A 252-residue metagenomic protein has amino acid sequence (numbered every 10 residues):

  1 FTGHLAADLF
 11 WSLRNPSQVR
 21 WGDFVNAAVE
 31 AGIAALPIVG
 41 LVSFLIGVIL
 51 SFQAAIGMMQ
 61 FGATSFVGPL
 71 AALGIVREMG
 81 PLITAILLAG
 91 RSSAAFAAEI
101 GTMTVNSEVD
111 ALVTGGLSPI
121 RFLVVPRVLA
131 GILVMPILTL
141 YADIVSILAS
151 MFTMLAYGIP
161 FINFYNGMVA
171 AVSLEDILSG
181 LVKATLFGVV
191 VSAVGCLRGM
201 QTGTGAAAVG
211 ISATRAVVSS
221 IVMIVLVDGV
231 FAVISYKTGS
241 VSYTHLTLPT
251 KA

Functional and structural regions predicted by a protein language model:
F1-T84: Core alpha-helical transmembrane segments of integral membrane proteins
A27-E30, S107, S118-T139, A216: Start (N-cap) of specific transmembrane helices in multi-pass transporter permeases
E30, A34, I38, A63-F96 (+2 more regions): Loop-to-helix entry region at the N-terminal start of transmembrane alpha-helices in multi-pass membrane transporters
L45-I49, A85, V125-M154, V194 (+1 more regions): Hydrophobic alpha-helical transmembrane segments that constitute the membrane-spanning cores of multi-pass membrane
F52-R77, I144-T185, V189, V194-R215 (+1 more regions): Membrane-interfacial helix-loop-helix connectors in multipass membrane proteins
E99-V125, V209: Short cytoplasmic-facing helical segments at TM-TM junctions of multi-pass membrane proteins
V217-A232: Final/C-terminal transmembrane alpha-helix of multipass membrane proteins
T244-T250: Conserved small/polar residues in nucleotide/adenosyl-binding loops
